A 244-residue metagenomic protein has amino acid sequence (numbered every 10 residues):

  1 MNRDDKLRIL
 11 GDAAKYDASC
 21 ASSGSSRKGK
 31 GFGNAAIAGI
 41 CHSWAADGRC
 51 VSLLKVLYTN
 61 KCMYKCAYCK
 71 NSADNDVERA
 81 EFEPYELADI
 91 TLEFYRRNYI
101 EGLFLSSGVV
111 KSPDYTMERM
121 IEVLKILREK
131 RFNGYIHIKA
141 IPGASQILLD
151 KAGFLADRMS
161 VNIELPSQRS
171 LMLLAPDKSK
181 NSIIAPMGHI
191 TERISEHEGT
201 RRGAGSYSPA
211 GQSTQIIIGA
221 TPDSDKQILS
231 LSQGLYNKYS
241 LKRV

Functional and structural regions predicted by a protein language model:
M1-K61: Flexible, acidic/Gly-rich N-terminal and inter-domain linker regions that tether and position cofactor-handling modules
K6, K65, Y99-E101, F132 (+2 more regions): Short loop/turn motifs at secondary-structure junctions
L53, C66, L105, V161 (+1 more regions): Conserved, mostly hydrophobic/aromatic
K55-V56, Y85-R96, G199: Short, charged beta->alpha transition segments
V56-Y85: Canonical Radical SAM [4Fe-4S] cluster-binding loop centered on the CxxxCxxC motif and its immediate flanking residues
D74, G108, E164: Flexible loop residues that form catalytic and substrate-binding hotspots at small-molecule/glycan-binding clefts
A88, K111-V244: Conserved AdoMet/S-adenosylmethionine-binding subsite of the radical SAM
I90-G108: Short Fe-S-cluster ligation motifs
